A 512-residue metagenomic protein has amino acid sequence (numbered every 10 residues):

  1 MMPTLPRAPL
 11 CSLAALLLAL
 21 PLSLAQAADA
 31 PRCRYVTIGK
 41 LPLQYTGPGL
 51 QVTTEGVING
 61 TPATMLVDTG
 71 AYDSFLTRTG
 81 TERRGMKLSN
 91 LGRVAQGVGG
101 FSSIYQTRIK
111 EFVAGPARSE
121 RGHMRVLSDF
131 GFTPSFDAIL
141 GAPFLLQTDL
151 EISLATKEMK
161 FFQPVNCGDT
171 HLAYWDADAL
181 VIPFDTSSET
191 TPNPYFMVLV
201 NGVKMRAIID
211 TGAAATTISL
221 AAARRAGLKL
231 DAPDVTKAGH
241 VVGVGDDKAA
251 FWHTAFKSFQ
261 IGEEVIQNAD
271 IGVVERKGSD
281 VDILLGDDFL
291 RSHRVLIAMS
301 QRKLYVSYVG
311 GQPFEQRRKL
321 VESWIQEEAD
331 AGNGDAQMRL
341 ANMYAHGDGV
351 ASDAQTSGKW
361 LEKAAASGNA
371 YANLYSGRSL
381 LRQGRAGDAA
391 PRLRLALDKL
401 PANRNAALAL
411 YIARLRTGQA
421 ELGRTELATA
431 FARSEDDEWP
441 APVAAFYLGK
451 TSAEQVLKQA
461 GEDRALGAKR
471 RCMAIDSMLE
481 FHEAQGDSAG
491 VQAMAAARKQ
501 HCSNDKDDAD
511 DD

Functional and structural regions predicted by a protein language model:
A27-S323, E327: Pepsin/retropepsin-fold aspartyl endopeptidases
D330-G334, H346-D348, A366-A370, A402 (+1 more regions): Short helix-capping/linker turns of helical repeat alpha-solenoids
R339-H346, S379-L380, R414: Hydrophobic face of amphipathic alpha-helices that form TPR/SEL1-like repeat modules and related alpha-solenoid
